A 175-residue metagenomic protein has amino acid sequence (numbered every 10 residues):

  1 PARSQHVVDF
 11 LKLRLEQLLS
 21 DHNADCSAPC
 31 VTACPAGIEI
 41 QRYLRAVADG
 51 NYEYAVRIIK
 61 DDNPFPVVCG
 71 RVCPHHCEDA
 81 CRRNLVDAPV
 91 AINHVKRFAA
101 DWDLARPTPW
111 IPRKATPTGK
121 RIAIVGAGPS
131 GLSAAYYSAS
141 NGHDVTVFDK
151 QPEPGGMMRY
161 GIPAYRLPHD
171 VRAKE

Functional and structural regions predicted by a protein language model:
P1-R121, H169, K174: Ferredoxin-type iron-sulfur electron-transfer modules and their immediate structural context
I38, S133, G156: Conserved SAM/SAH-binding loop-helix junction of Class I S-adenosyl-L-methionine-dependent methyltransferases
R45, K114, R121-G126, K150-Q151 (+1 more regions): Short, flexible coil/turn micro-motifs enriched in small/turn-prone residues
P64, G128-S130, E153: Residue-level detector of alpha-helix initiation sites
R121-T146: N-terminal Rossmann-like FAD-binding beta1-loop-alpha1 element of flavoenzymes
D144-V147, Q151-E175: Rossmann-like dinucleotide-binding cores of NAD(P)H-dependent redox enzymes
